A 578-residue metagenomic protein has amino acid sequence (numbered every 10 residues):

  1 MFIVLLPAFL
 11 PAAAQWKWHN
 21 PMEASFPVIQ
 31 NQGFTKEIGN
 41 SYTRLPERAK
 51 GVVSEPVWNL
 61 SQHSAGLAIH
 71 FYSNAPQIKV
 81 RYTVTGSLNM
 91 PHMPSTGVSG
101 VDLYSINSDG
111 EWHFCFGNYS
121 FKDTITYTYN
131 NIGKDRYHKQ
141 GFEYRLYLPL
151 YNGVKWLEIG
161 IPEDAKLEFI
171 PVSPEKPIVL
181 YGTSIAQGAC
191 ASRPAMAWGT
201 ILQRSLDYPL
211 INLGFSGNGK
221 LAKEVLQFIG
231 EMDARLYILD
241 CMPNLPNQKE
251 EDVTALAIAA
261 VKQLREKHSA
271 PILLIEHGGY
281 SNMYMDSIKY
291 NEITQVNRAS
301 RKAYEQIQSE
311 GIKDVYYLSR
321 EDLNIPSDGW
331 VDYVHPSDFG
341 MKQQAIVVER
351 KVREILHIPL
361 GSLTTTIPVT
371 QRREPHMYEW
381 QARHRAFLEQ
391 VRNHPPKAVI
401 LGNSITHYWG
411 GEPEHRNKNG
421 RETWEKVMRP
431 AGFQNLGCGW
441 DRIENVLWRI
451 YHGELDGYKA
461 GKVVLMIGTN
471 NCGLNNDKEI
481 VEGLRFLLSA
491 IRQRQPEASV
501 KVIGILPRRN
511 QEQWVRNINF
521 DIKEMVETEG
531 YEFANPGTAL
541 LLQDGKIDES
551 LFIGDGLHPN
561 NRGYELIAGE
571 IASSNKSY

Functional and structural regions predicted by a protein language model:
M1-W16: Bacterial Sec-dependent N-terminal signal peptides
A14, H92-P94, K134-H138, F142-S216 (+2 more regions): Serine-esterase "nucleophile elbow" of acetyl-processing enzymes
Q15-Q62: Glycan-recognition and processing domains
W58-I170, P375-M377: Extended, charged alpha/beta regions that create polyanion-binding interfaces
P177-L180, P209-L213, L236-D240, P271-E276 (+8 more regions): Structural recognition of the beta-strand scaffold that forms the well-ordered cores of secreted hydrolase catalytic
P194, L202, G219-I258, Q263-E266 (+6 more regions): Oxyanion-hole/transition-state-stabilizing segment in secreted/luminal serine hydrolases and related acyltransferases
L206, L210-Y317, S327, D332 (+2 more regions): Catalytic cores of extracellular degradative/oxidative enzymes
G278-T365, R509-Y578: Catalytic His-Asp segment of secreted/periplasmic serine-dependent ester chemistry enzymes
